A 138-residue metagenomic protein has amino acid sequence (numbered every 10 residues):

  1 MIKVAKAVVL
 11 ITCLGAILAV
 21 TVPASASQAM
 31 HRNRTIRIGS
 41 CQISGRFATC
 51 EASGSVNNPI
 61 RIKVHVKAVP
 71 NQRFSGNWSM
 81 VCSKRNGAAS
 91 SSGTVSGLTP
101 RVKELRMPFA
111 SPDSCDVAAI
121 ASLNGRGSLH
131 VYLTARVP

Functional and structural regions predicted by a protein language model:
M1-S27: Secretory targeting and sorting signals
S27-P138: Post-signal peptide N-terminal regions of Sec-secreted extracellular proteins
